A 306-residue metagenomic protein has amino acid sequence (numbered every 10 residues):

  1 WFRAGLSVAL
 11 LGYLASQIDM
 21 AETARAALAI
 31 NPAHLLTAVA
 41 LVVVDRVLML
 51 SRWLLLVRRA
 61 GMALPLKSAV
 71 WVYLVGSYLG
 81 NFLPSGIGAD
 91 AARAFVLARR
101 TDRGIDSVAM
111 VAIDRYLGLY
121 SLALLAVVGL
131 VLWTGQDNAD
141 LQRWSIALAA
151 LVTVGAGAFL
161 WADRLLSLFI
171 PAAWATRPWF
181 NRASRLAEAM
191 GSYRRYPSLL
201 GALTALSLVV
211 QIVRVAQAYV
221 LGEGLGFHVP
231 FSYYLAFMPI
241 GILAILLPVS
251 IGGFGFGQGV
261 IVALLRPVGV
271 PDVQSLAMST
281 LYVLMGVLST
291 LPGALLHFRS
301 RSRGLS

Functional and structural regions predicted by a protein language model:
W1-F2, I113-L122, V209: Select subsegments of transmembrane alpha-helices in polytopic membrane proteins, especially boundary-proximal
W1-L74, L132, Q136-L246, Q274-S306: Predominantly cytoplasmic-facing regulatory/coupling regions of multi-pass membrane proteins
L54-V57, A98, S107-V108: Juxtamembrane transmembrane-helix termini in multi-pass membrane transport proteins
K67-W71, S85-D90, R100-Y116, V270-L281: Membrane-interface alpha-helices at helix entry/exit sites of multi-pass transporters
G76-S85, F237-Q258: Transmembrane alpha-helix interface/packing and boundary motifs in multi-pass membrane proteins, characterized by
S77-I87, R115-V127: Mid-bilayer segments of alpha-helical transmembrane spans in multi-pass integral membrane proteins that mediate
F82, A92-V96, V108-A112, S121 (+2 more regions): Hydrophobic alpha-helical membrane segments of integral membrane proteins
A89-A98, I251-P267: Re-entrant/interfacial helical elements at transmembrane boundaries that shape and gate the permeation pathway
